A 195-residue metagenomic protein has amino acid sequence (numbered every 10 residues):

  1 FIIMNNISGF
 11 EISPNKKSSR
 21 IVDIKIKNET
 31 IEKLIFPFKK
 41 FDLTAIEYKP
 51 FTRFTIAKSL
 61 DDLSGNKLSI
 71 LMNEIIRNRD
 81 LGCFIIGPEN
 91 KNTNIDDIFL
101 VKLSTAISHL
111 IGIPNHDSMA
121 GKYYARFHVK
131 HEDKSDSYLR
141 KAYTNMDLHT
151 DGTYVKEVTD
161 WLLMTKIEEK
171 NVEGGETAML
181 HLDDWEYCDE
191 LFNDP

Functional and structural regions predicted by a protein language model:
I3-P195: Non-heme Fe(II) oxygenase catalytic core, chiefly the N-lobe of the double-stranded beta-helix
